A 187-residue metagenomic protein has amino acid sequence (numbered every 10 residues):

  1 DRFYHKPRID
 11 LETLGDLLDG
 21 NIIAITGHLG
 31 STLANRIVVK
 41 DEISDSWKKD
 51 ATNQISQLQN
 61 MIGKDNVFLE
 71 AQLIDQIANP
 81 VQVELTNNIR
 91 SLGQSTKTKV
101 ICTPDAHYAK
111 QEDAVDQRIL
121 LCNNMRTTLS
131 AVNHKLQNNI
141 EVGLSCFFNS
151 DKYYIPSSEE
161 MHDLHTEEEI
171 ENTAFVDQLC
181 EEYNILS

Functional and structural regions predicted by a protein language model:
D1-L73, E112-S187: Conserved active-site carboxylates
A24, T98-Q111: Short acidic/histidine-rich active-site segments
F68-A78, V83-L85: Helix-hairpin-helix/helix-loop-helix acidic hairpins
I89: Aromatic/hydrophobic pocket-lining residues that form π-stacking "cages" and hydrophobic walls in ligand
G93: Duplex nucleic acid-engaging cores and interfaces of nucleic-acid transaction enzymes
